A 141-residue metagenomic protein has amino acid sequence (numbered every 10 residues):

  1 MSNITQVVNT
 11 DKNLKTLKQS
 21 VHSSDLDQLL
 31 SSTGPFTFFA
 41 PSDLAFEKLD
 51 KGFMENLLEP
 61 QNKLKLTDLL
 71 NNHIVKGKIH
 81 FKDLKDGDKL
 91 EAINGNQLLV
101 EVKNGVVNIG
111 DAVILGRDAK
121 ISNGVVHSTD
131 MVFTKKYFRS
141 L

Functional and structural regions predicted by a protein language model:
M1-L141: Mature, structured domains of secreted/extracytosolic soluble proteins
